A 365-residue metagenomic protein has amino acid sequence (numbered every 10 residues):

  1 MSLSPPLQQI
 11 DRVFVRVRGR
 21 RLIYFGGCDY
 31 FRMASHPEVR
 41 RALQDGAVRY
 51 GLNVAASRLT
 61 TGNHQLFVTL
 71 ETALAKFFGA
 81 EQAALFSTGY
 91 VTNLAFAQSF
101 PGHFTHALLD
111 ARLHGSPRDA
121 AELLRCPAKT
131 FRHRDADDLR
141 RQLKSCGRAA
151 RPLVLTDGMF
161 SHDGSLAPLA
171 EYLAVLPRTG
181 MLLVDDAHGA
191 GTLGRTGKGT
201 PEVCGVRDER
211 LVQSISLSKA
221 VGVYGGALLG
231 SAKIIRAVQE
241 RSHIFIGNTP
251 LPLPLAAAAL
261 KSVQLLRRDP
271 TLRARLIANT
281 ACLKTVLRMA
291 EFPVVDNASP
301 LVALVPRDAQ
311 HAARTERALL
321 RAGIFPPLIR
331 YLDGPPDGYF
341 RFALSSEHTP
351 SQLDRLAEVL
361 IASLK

Functional and structural regions predicted by a protein language model:
M1-L52, G180: N-terminal "arm"/small-domain region of PLP-dependent enzymes with the aminotransferase-like
P37, R41, D45, R49 (+4 more regions): PLP-dependent enzyme catalytic core of the Aspartate aminotransferase-like
R41, D45-G89, T280: Conserved N-terminal alpha-helix of the aminotransferase class I/II PLP-enzyme fold
F96-G115: Conserved PLP-anchoring active-site segment centered on the Schiff-base-forming lysine
K129, H133-V184: Active-site phosphate-binding strand-loop segment of PLP-dependent enzymes
E202-A237: Active-site PLP attachment segment
P250-D269, R275, N279: Structural motif of enzymes handling amino- and sulfur-group chemistry
A274-A281, R288-G323, G338, S346: Conserved PLP-binding catalytic core of the aspartate aminotransferase-like
